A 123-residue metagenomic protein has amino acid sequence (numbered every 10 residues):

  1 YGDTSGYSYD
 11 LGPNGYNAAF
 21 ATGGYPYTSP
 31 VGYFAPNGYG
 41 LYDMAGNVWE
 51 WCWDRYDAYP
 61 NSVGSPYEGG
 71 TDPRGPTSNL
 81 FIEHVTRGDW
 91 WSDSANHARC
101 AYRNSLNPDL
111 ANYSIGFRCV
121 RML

Functional and structural regions predicted by a protein language model:
T4-S5, Y9, P13-S29, M44-L123: Surface-exposed recognition segments
F34-N37: Short, small/polar residue-rich loop motifs at catalytic or cofactor-binding pockets
